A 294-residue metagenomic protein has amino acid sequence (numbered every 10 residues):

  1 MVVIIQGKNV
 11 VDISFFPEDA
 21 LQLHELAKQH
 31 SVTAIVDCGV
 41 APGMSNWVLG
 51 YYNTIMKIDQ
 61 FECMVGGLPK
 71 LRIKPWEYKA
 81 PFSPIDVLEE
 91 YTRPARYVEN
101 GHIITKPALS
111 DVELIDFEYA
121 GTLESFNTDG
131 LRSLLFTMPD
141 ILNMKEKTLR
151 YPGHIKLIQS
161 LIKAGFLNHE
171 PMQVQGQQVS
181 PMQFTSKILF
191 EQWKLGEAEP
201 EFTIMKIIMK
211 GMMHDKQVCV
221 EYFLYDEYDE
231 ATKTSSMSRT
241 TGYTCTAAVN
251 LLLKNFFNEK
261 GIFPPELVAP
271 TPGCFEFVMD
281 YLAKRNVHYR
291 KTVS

Functional and structural regions predicted by a protein language model:
M1, L23-H24, L49, N53 (+2 more regions): Short amphipathic alpha-helical segments and helix-helix/interface helices
V2-I5, I13-V36: Rossmann-fold NAD(P)-binding glycine/threonine-rich loop
V2-Q6, N250-L253: Alpha-helix C-terminal capping segments
D19-A20, P42-S45, T241, C245: Conserved donor sugar-nucleotide recognition element shared by glycan-biosynthetic enzymes
Q22-L23, N46, R72: Short Asp/Glu-rich motifs
H30-P69: Adenosine-phosphate binding glycine-rich loop
T54-S294: C-terminal catalytic/substrate-binding lobe primarily of soluble NAD(P)-dependent oxidoreductases
